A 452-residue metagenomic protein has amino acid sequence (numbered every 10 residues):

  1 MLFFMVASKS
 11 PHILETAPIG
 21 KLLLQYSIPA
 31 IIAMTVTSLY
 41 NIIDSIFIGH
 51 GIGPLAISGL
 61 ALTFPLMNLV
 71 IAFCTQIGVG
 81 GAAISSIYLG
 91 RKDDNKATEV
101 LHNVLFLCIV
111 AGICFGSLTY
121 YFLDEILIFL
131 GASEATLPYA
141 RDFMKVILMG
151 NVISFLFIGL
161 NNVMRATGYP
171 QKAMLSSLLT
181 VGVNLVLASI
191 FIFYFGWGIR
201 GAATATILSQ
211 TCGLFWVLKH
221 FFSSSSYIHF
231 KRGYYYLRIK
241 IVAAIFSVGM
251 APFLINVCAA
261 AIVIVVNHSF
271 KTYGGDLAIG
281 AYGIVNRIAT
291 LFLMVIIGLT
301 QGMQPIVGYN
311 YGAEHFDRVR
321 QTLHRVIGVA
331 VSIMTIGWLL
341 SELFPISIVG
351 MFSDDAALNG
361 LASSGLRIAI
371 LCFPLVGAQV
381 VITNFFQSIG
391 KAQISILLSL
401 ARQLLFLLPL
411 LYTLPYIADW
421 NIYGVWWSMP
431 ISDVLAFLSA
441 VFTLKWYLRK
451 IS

Functional and structural regions predicted by a protein language model:
M1-S27, S85-V152, V183, Y194-M250 (+2 more regions): Short alpha-helical transmembrane segments in multi-pass integral membrane proteins
L14-I52, P65-G80, I84, Y88 (+6 more regions): N-terminal transmembrane alpha-helices
Q25-D44, V146, T180, S209-G213 (+4 more regions): Transmembrane helical elements of multi-pass membrane transporters/channels
A30, M34, I46, A83 (+16 more regions): Transmembrane alpha-helix boundary and packing residues in multipass membrane permease domains and related
M34-S38, A72, G112, G116 (+12 more regions): Residue-level hotspots within the lipid-embedded alpha helices of multi-pass solute transporters
L39-S58, L127-E134, I190-G196, V257-R287 (+4 more regions): Helix-terminus/linker motif at the lipid-water interface of multi-pass membrane proteins
S45, P54-I57, D94, L123 (+6 more regions): Membrane-helix interface/capping residues of multi-pass secondary transporters
I57-S117, S154-A173, Y282-L339, L343-P345 (+1 more regions): Small-residue-rich hydrophobic transmembrane alpha-helices
